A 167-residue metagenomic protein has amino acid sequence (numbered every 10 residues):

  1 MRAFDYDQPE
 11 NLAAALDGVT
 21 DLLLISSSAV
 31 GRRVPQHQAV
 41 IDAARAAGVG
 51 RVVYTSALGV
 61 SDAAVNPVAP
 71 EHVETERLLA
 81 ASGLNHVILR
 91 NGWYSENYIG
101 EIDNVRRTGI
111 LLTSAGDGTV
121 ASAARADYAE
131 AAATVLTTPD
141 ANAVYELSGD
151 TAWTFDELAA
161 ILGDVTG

Functional and structural regions predicted by a protein language model:
A3-F4: Cofactor-binding loops of NAD(P)H-dependent oxidoreductases, dominated by short-chain dehydrogenase/reductases
D7-A13, D17-V19, S27-Q38, D42-R51 (+1 more regions): Oxidoreductase cofactor-interface core, primarily capturing Rossmann-like NAD(P)-dependent enzymes
